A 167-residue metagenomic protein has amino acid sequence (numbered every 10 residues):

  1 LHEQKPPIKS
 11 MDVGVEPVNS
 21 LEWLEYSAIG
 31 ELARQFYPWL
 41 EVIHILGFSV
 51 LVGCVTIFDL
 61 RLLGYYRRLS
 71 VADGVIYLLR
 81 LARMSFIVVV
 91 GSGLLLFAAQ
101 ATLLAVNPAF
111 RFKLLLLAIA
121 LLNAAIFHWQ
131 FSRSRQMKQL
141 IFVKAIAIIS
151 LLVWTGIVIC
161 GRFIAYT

Functional and structural regions predicted by a protein language model:
L1-G14: N-terminal amphipathic/basic-hydrophobic helices that include classical n-h-c signal peptides and signal-anchor
M11-T167: Polytopic transmembrane helical bundles with strong interfacial aromatic enrichment
